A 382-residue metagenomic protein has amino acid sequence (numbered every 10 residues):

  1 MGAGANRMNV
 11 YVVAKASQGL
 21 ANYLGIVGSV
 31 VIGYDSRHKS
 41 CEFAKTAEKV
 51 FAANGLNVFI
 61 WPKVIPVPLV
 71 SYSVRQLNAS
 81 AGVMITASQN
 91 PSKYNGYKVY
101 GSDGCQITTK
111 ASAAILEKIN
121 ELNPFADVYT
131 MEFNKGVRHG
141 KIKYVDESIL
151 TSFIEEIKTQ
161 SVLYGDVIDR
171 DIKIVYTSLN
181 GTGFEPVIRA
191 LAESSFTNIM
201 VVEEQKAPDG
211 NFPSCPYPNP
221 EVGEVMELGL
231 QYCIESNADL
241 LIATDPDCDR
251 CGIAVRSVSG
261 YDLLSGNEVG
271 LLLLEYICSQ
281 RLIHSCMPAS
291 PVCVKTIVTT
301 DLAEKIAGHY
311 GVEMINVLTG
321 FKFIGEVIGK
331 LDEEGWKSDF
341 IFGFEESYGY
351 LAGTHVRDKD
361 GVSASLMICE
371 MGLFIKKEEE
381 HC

Functional and structural regions predicted by a protein language model:
M1-N6, A87-S88, S178-A190, P246 (+2 more regions): Conserved phosphate/anionic-ligand binding catalytic regions in large, soluble enzymes, centered on
V12, N95-V225, Y232-C233: Gly/Ser/Thr-enriched, mixed-charge loops and adjacent short helices that form phosphate/oxyanion-binding elements
K15, V31-Y94, A192-G252: N-terminal small/polar loop signature for handling phosphorylated ligands or for N-terminal nucleophile
V27-S29, F125-Y144, V167-I172, L241-A243 (+3 more regions): Flexible, glycine/charged-enriched surface loops at secondary-structure junctions
S29-D35, K173-Y176, E185, R256 (+1 more regions): Short glycine-rich or small-residue beta-strand-to-loop segments that form or flank ligand, phosphate, metal/Fe-S
E42-F51, Y94-G101, D249-V269, A303: Short Gly/Thr/Asp-enriched flexible loops that form oxyanion-binding sites at enzyme active sites
I234, A238-L240, T244, G260 (+2 more regions): Phosphate-binding and adjacent anionic-ligand microenvironments
